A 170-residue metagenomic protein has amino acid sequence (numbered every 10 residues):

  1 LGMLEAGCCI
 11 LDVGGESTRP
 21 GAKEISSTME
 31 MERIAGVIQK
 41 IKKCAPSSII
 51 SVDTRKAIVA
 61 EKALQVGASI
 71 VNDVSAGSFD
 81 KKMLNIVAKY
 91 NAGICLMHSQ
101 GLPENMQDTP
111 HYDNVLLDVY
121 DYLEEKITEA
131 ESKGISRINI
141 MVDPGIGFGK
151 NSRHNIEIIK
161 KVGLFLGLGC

Functional and structural regions predicted by a protein language model:
L1-L4, M29-R33, A76-K81, L117-L123 (+1 more regions): Glycine-rich anion/phosphate-binding loops
M3, G7, D53, A63 (+4 more regions): Conserved, mostly hydrophobic/aromatic
C8-C9, P46-I49, G67-S69, Y90-A92 (+2 more regions): Short, well-ordered coil/turn segments that N-cap beta-strands
C9-G36, I146, K150-N151: Glycine-rich, proline-tolerant flexible connector loops at the mouths of alpha/beta enzymes
S17-G21, A60, V66, S78-N151: Conserved anion-binding
K23-V52, I58-E61, A88-S99, D121 (+1 more regions): Alpha-helix-loop-beta-strand connector modules within alpha/beta enzyme cores
I50-I58, V74-G77, G145: Glycine-rich beta-to-alpha transition loops that act as phosphate-gripper elements at the mouths of alpha/beta enzyme
G149-K161: Short glycine/threonine-rich loop-to-helix capping motif typified by GTGT followed within a few residues by an Asp-Pro
